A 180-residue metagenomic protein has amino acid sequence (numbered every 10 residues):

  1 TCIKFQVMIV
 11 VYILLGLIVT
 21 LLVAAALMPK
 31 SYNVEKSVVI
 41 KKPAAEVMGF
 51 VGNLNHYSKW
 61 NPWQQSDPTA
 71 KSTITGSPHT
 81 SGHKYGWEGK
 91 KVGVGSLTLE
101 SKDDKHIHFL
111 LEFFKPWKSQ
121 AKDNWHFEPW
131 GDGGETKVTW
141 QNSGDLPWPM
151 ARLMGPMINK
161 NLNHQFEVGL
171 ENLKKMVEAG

Functional and structural regions predicted by a protein language model:
T1-V7: Short, Lys/Arg-enriched N-terminal segments with co-localized hydrophobic residues within the first ~10-30 amino acids
V11-T73, S77-P78: Hydrophobic ligand-binding cavity/cleft-lining segments
K41-A45, E100-H106, H126-K137, K175-G180: A short, structured loop/turn motif at beta-sheet edges
K42, G49-G52, V94, H164 (+1 more regions): Generic recognition of short, well-ordered alpha-helical interface segments
E46-Y57, Y85, L99, F109 (+2 more regions): Hydrophobic pocket/interface hotspot
S58-P68, S96, E100-H108, V168-K174: Eukaryotic helix-grip
H83-G131: Structured, soluble extracytoplasmic/luminal domains of envelope-associated proteins
L110-V168, L173-K175: Beta-strand/loop substructures that line and gate deep hydrophobic ligand-binding cavities in soluble
